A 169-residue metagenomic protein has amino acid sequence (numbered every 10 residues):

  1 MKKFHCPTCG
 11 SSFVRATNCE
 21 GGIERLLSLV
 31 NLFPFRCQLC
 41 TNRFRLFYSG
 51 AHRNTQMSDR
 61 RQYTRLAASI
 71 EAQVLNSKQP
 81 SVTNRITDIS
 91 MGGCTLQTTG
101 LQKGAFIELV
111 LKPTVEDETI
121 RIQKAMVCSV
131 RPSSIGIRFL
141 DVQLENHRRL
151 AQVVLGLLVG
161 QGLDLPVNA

Functional and structural regions predicted by a protein language model:
M1-H5, F13-D88, G156-A169: N-terminal helix initiation/capping motif
G22-L29, T95-T98, S133-D141: Short, solvent-exposed secondary-structure boundary/capping segments
L46, S81, A105, E118-I120 (+2 more regions): Intrinsically disordered, low-complexity acidic/polar segments
Q56-S58, I107-L109, N146-Q152: A short, polar/proline- and glycine-enriched secondary-structure boundary/capping micro-motif
A67-E108, R131-G136: Short strand-loop-strand
T83-R85, R121-C128: Short beta-strand-centered aromatic/proline hotspots
K112-D117: Short, charged beta-turn/beta-strand-edge "cap" motif at the junction between a beta-strand and an adjacent loop
S134-A169: C-terminal output/interaction extensions
